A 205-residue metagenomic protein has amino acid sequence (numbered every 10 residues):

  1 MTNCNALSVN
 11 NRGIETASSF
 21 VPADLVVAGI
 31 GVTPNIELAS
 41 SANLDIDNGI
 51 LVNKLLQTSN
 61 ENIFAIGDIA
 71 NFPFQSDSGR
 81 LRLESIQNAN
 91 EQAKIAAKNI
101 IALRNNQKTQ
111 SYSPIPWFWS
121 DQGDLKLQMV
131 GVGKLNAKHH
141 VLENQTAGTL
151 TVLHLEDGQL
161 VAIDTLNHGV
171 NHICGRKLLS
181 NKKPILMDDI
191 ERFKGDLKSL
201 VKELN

Functional and structural regions predicted by a protein language model:
T2-R12: A conserved short coil-to-beta-strand element within the FAD-binding core of flavoproteins
A6-L7, S19-F20, L55, N144-Q145: Short polar/acidic secondary-structure junctions
V9, V52, H154-E156: Hydrophobic alpha-helical segments, especially N-terminal targeting/anchoring helices
R12-E15, S19-I95: FAD-site-proximal beta/loop scaffold in flavoenzymes
F20-N43, G123-L204: C-terminal catalytic lobe of FAD-dependent flavoproteins
I69-G169: Mid-to-C-terminal Rossmann-like scaffold of FAD/NAD(P)H-dependent oxidoreductases
